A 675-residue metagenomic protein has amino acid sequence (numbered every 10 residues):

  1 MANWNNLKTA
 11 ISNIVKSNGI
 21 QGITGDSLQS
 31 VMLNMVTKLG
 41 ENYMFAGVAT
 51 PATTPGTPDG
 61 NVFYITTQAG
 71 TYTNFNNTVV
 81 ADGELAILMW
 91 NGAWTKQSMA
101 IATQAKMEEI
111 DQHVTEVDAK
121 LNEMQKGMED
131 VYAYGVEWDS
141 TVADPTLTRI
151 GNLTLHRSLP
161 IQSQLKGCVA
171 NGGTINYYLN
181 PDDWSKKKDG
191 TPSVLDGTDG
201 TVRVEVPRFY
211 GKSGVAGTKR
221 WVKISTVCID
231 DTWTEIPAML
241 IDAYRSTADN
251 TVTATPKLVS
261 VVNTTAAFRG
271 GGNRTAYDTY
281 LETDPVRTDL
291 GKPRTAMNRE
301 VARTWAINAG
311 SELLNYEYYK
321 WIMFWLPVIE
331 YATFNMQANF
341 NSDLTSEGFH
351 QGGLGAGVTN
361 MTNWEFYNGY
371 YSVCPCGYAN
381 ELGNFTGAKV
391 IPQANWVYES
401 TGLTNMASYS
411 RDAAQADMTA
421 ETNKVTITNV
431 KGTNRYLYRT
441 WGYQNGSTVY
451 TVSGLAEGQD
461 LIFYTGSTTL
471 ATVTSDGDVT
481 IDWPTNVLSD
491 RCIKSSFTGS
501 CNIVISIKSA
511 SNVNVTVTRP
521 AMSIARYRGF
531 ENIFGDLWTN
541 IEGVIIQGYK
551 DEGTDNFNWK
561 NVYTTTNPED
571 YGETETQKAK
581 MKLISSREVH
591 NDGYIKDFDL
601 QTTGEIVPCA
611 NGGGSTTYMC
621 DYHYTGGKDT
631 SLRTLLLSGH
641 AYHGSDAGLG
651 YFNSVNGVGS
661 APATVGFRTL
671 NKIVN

Functional and structural regions predicted by a protein language model:
M1-E129, E235: Surface-exposed receptor/substrate recognition regions of extracellular proteins
G60, Y398-D460: Autoprocessing Asn-cyclization modules and mimics
Q68-Y72, N91-A93, F209-G211, S246-A248 (+3 more regions): Acidic glycine-/aspartate-rich tracts in secreted/extracellular proteins
E123-E205, G211-S213, S311: GGW-centered surface loops in extracellular recognition modules
G197-T201, S225-D417, K431-G432, S509-I533 (+1 more regions): Short aromatic-cysteine micro-motif
K320, A338-R411, L537-I545, E573-N675: C-terminal, surface-exposed recognition/capping segments
S447-Y450, W483-I505: Noncatalytic modules at the cell exterior or secretory-pathway interfaces, chiefly beta-strand-rich lectin/adhesion
G477-I481: Short strand-edge motifs at loop-to-beta-strand transitions and within beta-strands of extracellular beta-rich domains
